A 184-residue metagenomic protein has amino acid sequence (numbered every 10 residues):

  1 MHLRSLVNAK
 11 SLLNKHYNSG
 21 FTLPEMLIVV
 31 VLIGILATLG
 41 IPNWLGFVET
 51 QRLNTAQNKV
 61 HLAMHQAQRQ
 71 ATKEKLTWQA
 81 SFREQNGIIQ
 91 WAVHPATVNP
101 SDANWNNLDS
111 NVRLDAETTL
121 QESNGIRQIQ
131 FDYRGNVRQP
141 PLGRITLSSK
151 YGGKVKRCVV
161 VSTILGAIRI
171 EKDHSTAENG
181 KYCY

Functional and structural regions predicted by a protein language model:
H2-L12, L39-G46, T50, T55 (+5 more regions): N-terminal helix-rich module
M26-N43: Alpha-helical hydrophobic helix detector
V30, N54, H61: Conserved catalytic core of two-component sensor histidine kinases
